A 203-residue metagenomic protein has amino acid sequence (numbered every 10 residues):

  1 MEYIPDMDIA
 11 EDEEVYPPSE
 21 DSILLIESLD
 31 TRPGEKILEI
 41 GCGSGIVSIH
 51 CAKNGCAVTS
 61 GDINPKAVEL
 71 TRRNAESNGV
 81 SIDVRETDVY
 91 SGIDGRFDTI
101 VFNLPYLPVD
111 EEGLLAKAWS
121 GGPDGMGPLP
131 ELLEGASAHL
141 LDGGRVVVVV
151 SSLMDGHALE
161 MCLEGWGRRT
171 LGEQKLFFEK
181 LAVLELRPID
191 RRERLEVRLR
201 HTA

Functional and structural regions predicted by a protein language model:
M1-N54, L70, G113, F177-T202: SAM-dependent Rossmann-like transferase core, predominantly class I methyltransferases with a strong bias toward
E11, E86-D88, V150: Short loop/edge segments at beta-strand edges and connector loops that shape dinucleotide/nucleotide cofactor-binding
V15-P18, N64, D124-L129: Short, conserved glycine- and acidic-residue-centered signature motifs in active-site or ligand-binding loops
E20-F102, P108-D110: Conserved SAM/SAH cofactor-binding pocket of Class I
E27, P128-E185: Conserved Class I SAM-dependent methyltransferase catalytic core
G61, G122, V148-V149: Active-site-adjacent beta-strand anchor residues
R72-R73, E112-L115, L159-M161: Short amphipathic alpha-helical segments
L104-E131: Mobile active-site "lid"/loop adjacent to the S-adenosyl-L-methionine
